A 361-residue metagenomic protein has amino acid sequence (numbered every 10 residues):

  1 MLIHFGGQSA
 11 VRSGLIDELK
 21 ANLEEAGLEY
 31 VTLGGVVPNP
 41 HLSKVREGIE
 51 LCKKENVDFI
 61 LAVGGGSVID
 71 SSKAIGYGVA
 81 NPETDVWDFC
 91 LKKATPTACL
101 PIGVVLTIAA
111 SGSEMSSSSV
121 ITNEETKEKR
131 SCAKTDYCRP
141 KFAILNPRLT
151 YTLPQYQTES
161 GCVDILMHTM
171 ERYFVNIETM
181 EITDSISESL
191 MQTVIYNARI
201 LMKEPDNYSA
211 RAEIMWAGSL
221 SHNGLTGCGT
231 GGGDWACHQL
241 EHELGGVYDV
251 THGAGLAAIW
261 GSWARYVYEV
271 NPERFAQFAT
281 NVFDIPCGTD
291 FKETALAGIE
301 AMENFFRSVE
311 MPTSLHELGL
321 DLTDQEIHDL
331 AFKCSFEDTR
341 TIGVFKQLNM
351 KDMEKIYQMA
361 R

Functional and structural regions predicted by a protein language model:
M1-F59, L315: ATP/NTP phosphate-donor binding region
E18-L19, E47-I49, V68-P82, M115-S116: Short Gly/Thr/Asp-enriched flexible loops that form oxyanion-binding sites at enzyme active sites
R46, C138-A143, G231-H238: Acidic-glycine-rich active-site phosphate/pyrophosphate-binding loop
V57-K73, T107-S113, V247-V250: Glycine/serine-rich anion-binding loops at beta->alpha junctions that coordinate negatively charged ligand groups
N81-T179, Q277: A glycine/threonine-rich phosphate-anchoring loop and its flanking beta-alpha core in nucleotide/phosphate-binding
Y137, F275, V282, P286-R361: C-terminal charged capping/lid subdomain of soluble metabolic enzymes
R172-A301: Active-site segments that bind and position negatively charged phosphate/pyrophosphate groups
